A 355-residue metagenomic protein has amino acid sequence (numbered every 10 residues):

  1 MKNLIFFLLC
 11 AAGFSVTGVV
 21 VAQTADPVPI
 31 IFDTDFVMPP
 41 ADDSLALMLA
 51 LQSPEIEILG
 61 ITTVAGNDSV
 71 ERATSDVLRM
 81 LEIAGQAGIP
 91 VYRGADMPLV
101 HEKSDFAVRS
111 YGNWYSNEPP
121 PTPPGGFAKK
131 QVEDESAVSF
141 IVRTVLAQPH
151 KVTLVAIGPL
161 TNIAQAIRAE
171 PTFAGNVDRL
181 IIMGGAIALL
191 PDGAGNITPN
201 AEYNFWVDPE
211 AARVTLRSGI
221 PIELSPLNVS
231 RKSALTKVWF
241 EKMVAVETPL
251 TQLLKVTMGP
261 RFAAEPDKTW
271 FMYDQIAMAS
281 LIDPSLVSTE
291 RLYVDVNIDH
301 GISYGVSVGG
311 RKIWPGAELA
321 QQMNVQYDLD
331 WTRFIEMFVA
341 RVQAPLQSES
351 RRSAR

Functional and structural regions predicted by a protein language model:
I5-V16: Bacterial N-terminal signal peptides
G18-A22: Sec/Tat signal peptide C-region and signal peptidase I cleavage site
T24-R79, Q86-A87, S116-P226, S230 (+1 more regions): Active-site histidine-anchored catalytic micro-motif
A25-V28, L45-E57, Y203-W206, E210-R355: Conformational coupling and interaction surfaces
D68-T74, V100, A186-L190, V296-K312: Short, mixed-charge aromatic SLiMs
V77-M80, V108-S110, E241-M243: Short, hinge-like loop/turn segments at secondary-structure boundaries
I89-A128: Surface-exposed loop and adjacent secondary-structure segments within mature catalytic domains
